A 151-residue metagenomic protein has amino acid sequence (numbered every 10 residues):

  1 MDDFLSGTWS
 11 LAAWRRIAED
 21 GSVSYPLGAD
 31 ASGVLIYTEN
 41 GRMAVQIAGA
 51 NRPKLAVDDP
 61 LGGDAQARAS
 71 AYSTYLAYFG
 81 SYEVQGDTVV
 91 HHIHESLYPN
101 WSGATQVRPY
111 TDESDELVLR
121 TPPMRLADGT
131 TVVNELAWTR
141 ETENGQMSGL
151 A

Functional and structural regions predicted by a protein language model:
M1-A77, V84-A151: Lipid interaction determinants
